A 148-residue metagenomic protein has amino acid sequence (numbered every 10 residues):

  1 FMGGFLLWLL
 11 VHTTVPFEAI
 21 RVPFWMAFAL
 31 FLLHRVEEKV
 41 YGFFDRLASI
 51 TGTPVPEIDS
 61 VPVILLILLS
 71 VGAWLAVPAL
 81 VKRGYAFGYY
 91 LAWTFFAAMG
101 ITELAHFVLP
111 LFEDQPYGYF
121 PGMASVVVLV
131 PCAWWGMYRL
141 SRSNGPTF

Functional and structural regions predicted by a protein language model:
F1-W8, I67-L75, A124-R139: Hydrophobic cores of alpha-helical transmembrane segments in multi-pass inner/ER membrane proteins, independent
L10-V22, L80-G88, R142-F148: Membrane-interface helix-boundary motifs at transmembrane edges
F17-A19, M26-L47: Transmembrane alpha-helix/helix-exit interface in multi-pass inner-membrane proteins
F44, P78-K82, L104-E113: Juxtamembrane "helix-exit" motif on the non-cytosolic side of transmembrane helices
T51-T53, L111-S125: Non-cytosolic membrane-interface motifs at loop->transmembrane helix junctions
T51-V63: Short aromatic-rich membrane-water interface segments that cap or initiate transmembrane helices in multi-pass membrane
S70-I101: Transmembrane helix-loop-helix
Y89-V108, P121-C132: Hydrophobic alpha-helical membrane segments
